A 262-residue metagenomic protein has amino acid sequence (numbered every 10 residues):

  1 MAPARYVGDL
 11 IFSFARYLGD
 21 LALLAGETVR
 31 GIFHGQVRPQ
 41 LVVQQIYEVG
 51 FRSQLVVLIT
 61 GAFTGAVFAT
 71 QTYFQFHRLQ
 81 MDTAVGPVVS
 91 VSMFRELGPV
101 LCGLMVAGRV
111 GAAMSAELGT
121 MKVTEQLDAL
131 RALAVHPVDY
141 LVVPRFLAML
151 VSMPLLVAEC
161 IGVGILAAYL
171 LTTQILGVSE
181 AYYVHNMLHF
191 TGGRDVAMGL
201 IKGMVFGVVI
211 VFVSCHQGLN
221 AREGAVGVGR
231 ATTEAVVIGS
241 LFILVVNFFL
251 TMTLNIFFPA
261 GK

Functional and structural regions predicted by a protein language model:
M1-L41, Q217-R222: Short, membrane-interfacial amphipathic segments enriched in basic
Q45-L101: Active-site cofactor/substrate anionic-group-binding motifs, chiefly glycine- and Lys/Arg-rich phosphate-binding loops
G50, Q54, L58, L97 (+5 more regions): Selective transmembrane-helix segments that form parts of the transport pathway or gating/packing helices in multipass
I59-A66, L150, P154, A158 (+8 more regions): Generic alpha-helical transmembrane segments of integral inner-membrane proteins, especially permease/transport modules
Q71-F94, G162-M204, V213-E234, T253-K262: Membrane-interfacial helix-loop-helix connectors in multipass membrane proteins
V85-D128, V213: Hydrophobic alpha-helical transmembrane segments of multi-pass membrane transport proteins
L118-V143, G224-V228: Short cytoplasmic-facing helical segments at TM-TM junctions of multi-pass membrane proteins
V226, R230-L244, F248: C-terminal transmembrane helix-loop-helix hairpin of multi-pass membrane proteins
